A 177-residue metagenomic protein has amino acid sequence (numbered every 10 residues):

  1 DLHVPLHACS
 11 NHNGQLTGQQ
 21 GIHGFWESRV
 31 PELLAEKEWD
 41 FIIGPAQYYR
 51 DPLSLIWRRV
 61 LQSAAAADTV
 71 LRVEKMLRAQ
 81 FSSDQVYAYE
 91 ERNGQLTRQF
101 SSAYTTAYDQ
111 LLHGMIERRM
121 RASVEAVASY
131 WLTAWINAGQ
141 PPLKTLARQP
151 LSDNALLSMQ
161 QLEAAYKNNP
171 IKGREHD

Functional and structural regions predicted by a protein language model:
D1-V4: The canonical Cys-X-X-Cys-His
A8-D177: Active-site- or binding-pocket-proximal scaffold segments within functional domains
